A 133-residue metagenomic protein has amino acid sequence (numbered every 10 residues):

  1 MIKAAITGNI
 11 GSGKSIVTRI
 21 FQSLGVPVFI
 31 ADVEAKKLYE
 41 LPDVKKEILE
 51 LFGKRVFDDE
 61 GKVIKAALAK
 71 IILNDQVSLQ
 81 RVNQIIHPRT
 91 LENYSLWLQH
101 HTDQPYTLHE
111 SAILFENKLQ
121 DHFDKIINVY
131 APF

Functional and structural regions predicted by a protein language model:
M1-V33: Walker A (P-loop) phosphate-binding motif
T7-N9, T18, K36, E60 (+4 more regions): A short, glycine- and basic residue-enriched loop/turn that sits immediately adjacent to a domain's principal
L24, F52, H122-F123: Short, structured coil segments at secondary-structure junctions
G25, P42, N117-K118: Active-site catalytic pocket residues across diverse enzymes, especially alpha/beta-hydrolases
V33, K37-D103: ATP-dependent small-molecule kinase phosphotransfer cores that center on conserved nucleotide phosphate-binding segments
N93-H101, Y106-F133: ATP-dependent NMP and nucleoside kinases share a basic, alpha-helical "lid"
